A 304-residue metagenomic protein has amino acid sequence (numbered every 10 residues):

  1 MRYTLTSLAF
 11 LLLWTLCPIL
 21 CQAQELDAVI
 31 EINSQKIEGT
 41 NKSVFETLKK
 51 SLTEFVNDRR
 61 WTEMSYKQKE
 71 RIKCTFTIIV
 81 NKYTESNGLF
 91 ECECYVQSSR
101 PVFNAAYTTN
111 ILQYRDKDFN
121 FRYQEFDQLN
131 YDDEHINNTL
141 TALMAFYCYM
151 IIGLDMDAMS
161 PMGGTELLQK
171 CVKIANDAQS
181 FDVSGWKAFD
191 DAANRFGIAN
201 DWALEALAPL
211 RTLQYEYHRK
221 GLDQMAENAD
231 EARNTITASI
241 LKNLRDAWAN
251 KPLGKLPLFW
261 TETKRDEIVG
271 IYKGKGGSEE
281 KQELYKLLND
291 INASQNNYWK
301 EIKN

Functional and structural regions predicted by a protein language model:
M1-E25: Bacterial Sec-dependent N-terminal signal peptides
Q24-E91, V102-N104: Start-of-domain marker
Q35-K42, N130-N138, N250: Second-shell loop/turn segments in exported
T53-W61, G153-D157, V269, K273: Sec-exported extracytoplasmic/periplasmic mature domains
S86, E91-N200: Acidic/His-rich structured neighborhood in mature extracellular/periplasmic domains
S160-L253, P257: Flexible, glycine-rich surface segments
H218-N304: A cross-kingdom marker for long, charged
